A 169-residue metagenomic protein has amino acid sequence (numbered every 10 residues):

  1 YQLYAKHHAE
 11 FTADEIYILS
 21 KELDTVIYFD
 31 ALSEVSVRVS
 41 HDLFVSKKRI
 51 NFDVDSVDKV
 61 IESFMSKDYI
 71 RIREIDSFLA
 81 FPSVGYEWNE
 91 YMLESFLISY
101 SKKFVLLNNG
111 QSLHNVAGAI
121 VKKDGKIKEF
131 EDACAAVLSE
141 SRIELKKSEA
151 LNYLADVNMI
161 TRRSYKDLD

Functional and structural regions predicted by a protein language model:
Y1-D169: C-terminal non-catalytic scaffold/interaction domains in large multidomain proteins
